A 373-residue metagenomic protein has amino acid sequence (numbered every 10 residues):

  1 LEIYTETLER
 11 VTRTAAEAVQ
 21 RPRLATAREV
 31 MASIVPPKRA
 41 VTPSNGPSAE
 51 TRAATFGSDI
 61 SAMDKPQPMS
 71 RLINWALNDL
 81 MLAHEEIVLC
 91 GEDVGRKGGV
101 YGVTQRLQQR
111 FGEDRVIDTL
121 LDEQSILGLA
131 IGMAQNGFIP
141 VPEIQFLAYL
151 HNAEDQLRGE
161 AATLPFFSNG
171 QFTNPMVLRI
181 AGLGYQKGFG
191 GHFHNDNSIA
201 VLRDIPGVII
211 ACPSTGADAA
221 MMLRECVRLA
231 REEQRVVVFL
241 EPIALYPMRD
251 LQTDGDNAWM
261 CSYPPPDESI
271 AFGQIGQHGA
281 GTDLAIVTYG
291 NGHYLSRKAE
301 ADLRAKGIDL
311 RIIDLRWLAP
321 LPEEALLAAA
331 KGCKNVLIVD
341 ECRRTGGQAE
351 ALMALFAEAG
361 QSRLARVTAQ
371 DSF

Functional and structural regions predicted by a protein language model:
L1-A25, R106, F172-N174, I180 (+2 more regions): Thiamine diphosphate
T5-T55: Terminal amphipathic helices with adjacent charged low-complexity linkers/tails
M31, D122, F146, G216 (+3 more regions): Residue-level "edge-of-site" marker
P37-V236, L240-Q252: Thiamine diphosphate
